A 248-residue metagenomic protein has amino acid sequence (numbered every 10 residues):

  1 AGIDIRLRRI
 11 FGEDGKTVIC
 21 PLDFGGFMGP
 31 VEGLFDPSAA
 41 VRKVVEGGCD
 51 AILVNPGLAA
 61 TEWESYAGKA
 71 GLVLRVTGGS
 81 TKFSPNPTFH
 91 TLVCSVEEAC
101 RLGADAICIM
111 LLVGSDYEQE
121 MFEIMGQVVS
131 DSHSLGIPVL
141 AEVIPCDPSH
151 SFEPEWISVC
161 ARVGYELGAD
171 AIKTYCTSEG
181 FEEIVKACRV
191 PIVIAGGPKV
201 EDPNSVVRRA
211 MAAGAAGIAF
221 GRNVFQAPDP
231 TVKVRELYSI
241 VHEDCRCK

Functional and structural regions predicted by a protein language model:
A1-G12: N-terminal basic/disordered segments at the start of proteins
G12, T17-I194, V200-F220, T231-D244: Alpha/beta enzyme core
R222-P228: A short, acidic, flexible beta-alpha connecting loop/helix-capping segment that sits on the rim of active
R246-K248: Flexible, glycine/charged-enriched surface loops at secondary-structure junctions
